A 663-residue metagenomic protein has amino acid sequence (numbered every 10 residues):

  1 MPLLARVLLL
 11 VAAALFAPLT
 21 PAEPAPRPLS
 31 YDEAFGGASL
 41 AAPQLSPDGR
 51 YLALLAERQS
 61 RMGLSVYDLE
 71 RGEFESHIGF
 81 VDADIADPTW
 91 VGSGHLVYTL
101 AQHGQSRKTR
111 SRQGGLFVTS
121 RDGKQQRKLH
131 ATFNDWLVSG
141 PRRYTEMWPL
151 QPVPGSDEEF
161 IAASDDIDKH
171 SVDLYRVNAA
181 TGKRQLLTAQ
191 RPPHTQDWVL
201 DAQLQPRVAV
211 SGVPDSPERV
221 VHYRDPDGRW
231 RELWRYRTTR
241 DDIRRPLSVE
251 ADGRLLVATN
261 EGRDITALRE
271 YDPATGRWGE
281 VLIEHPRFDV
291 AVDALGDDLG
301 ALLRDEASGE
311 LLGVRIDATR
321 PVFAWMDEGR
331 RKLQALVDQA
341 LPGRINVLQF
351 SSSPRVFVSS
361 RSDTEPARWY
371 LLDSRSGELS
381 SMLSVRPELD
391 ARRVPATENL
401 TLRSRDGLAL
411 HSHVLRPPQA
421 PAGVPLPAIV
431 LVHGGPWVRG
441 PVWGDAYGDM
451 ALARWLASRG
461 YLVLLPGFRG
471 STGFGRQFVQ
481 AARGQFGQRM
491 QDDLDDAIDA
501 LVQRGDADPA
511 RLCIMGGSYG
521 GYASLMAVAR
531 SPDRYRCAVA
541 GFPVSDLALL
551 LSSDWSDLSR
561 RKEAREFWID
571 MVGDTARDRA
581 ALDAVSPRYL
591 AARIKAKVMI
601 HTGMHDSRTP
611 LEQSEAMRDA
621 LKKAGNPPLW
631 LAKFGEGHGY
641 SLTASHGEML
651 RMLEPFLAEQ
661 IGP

Functional and structural regions predicted by a protein language model:
M1-L9: Bacterial N-terminal signal peptides that target proteins for export
L9-F16: Hydrophobic helical h-region of N-terminal Sec-dependent signal peptides in bacterial secretory/periplasmic proteins
L10, A22-V356, S362-E365, L372: Beta-propeller folds
A17-P21: N-terminal signal peptide c-region/cleavage motif recognized by signal peptidases
T195-V199, V210, V314, P321-V424 (+4 more regions): Non-catalytic accessory segments flanking enzyme active sites
I316, R361, L431-G435, S518 (+1 more regions): Glycine-rich His-Gly loop
L389-A510, G517-S518, S552: Cap/lid segment of the alpha/beta-hydrolase catalytic domain
W455, L465-P663: Active-site-proximal cap/loop segments of hydrolase catalytic domains
